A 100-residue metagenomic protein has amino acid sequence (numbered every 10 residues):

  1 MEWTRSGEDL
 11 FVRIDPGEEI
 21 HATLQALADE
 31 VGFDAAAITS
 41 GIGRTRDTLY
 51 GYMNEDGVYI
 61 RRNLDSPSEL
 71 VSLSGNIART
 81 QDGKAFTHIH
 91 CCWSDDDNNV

Functional and structural regions predicted by a protein language model:
M1-V100: N-terminal intrinsically disordered, cationic/polar leader segments that include organellar targeting peptides
